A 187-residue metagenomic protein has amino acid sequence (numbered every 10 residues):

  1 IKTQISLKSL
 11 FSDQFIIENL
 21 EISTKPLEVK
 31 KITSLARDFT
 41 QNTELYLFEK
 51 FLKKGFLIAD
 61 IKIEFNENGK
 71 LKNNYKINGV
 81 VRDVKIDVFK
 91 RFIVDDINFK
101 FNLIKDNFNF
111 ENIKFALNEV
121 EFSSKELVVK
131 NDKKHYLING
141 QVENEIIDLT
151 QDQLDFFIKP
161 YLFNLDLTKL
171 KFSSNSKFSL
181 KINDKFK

Functional and structural regions predicted by a protein language model:
I1-Q4, Q41-E64, K90-K100, A116-L127 (+2 more regions): Amphipathic hydrophobic-ligand
I1-S34, F48-Y75, V84, E111-I113 (+2 more regions): Flexible beta-edge/linker motif
I5, S12-L20, N74, H135 (+6 more regions): Glycine-rich, small/hydroxylated-residue low-complexity segments
S9-L10, R91-I93, I146: Residue-level preference for alpha-helix termini and adjacent loops
S12, K72, V94-D95, K105-D106 (+1 more regions): Intrinsic-disorder/low-complexity regions
E21-S23, E28, L35, N98-Y161: Outer-membrane beta-barrel translocator/pore domains, especially the C-terminal barrels of Gram-negative outer-membrane
G79-V81, V142: Transmembrane beta-barrel strands of outer-membrane/channel proteins
